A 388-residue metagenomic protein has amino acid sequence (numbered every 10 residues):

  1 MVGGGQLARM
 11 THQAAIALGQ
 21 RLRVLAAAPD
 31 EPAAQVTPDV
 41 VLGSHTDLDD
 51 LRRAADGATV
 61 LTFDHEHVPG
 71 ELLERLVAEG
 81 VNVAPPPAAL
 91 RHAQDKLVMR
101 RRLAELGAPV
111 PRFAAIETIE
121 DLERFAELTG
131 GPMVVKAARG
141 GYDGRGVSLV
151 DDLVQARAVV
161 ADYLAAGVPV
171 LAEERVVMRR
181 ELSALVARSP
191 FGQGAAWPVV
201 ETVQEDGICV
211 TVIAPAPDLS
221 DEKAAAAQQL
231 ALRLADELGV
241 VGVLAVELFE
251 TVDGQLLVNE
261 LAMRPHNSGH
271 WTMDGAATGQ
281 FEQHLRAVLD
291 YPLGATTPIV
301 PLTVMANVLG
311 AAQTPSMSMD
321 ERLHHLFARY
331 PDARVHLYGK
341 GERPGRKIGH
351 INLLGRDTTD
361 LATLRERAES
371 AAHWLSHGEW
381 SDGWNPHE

Functional and structural regions predicted by a protein language model:
M1-R101, E105, E120, S376: ATP-binding N-terminal substructure of ATP-dependent carboxylate-amine bond-forming enzymes
L90-S183, A187-L234: Active-site nucleotide/adenylate-binding loops and adjacent lid/helix of ATP-dependent enzymes
V186-P190, L248-V252, G339: Short, low-complexity Ser/Thr-rich regulatory SLiMs
A195-P198, L244, L256-N259: Protein kinase-like catalytic core scaffold
G207-P217, E260-M273: Short, flexible active-site loops
A226-V246, V252, A262-S316: Active-site "cap" helix and flanking loop/linker of ATP-utilizing ligase/carboxylase catalytic domains
R286-E388: Peripheral (often C-terminal) accessory segments that flank ATP-dependent C-N-forming ligase machineries
